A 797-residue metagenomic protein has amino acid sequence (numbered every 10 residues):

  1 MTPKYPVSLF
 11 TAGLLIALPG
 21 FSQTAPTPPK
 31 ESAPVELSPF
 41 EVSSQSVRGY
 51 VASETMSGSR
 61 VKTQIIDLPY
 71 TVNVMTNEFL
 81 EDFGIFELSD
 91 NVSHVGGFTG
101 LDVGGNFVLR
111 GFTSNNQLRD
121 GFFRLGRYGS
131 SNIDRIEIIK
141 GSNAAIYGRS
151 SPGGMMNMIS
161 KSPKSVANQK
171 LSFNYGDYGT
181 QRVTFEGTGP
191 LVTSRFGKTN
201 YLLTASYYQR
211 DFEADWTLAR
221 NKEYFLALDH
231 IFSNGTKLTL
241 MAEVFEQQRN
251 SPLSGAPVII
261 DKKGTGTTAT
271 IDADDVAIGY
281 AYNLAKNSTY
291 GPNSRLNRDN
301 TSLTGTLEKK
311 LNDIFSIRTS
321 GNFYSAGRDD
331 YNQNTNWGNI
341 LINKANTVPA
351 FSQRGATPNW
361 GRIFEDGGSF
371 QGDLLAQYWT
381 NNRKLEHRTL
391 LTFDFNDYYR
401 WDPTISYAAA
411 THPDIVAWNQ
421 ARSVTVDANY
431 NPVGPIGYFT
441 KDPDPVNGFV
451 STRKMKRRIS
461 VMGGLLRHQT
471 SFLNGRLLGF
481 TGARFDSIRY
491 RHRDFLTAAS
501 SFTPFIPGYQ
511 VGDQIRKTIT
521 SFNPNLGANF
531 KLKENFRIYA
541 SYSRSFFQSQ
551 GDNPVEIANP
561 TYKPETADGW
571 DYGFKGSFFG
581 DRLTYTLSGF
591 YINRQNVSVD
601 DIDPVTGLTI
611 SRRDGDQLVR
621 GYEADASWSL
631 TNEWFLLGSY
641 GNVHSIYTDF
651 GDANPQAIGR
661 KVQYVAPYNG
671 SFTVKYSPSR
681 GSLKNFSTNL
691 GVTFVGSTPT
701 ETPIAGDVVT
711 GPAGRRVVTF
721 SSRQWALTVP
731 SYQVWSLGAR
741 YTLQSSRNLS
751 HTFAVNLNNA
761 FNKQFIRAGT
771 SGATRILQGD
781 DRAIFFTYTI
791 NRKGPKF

Functional and structural regions predicted by a protein language model:
S38-V166, Y572: Acidic, small-polar-rich N-terminal luminal/periplasmic segments of exported/outer-membrane proteins
Y128, P163-N168, V192-T199, N234-G235 (+9 more regions): Short loop/turn motifs that connect adjacent beta-strands in outer-membrane beta-barrel proteins
N132-D134, A145-Y224, F232-K237, L473 (+2 more regions): Outer-membrane beta-barrel translocator/receptor signature
Y208, F212, F225-I231, G235-K310 (+4 more regions): Acidic/polar loop-and-plug regions of large Gram-negative outer-membrane beta-barrel proteins
I231-S233, E365-G367, L385-I405, A410-P413 (+1 more regions): Structural signature of Gram-negative outer-membrane beta-barrels, strongest in the C-terminal barrel of TonB-dependent
K310, S316-N322, A326-N332, K531 (+5 more regions): Membrane-embedded beta-barrel scaffold of Gram-negative outer-membrane proteins
N359-I363, E386-T389, L526-N529, A540 (+2 more regions): Conserved C-terminal beta-signal and adjacent last beta-strands/turns of outer-membrane beta-barrel proteins
L374, F472-G479, Y591-N593, R612-I704 (+1 more regions): Gram-negative outer-membrane beta-barrel transporters
